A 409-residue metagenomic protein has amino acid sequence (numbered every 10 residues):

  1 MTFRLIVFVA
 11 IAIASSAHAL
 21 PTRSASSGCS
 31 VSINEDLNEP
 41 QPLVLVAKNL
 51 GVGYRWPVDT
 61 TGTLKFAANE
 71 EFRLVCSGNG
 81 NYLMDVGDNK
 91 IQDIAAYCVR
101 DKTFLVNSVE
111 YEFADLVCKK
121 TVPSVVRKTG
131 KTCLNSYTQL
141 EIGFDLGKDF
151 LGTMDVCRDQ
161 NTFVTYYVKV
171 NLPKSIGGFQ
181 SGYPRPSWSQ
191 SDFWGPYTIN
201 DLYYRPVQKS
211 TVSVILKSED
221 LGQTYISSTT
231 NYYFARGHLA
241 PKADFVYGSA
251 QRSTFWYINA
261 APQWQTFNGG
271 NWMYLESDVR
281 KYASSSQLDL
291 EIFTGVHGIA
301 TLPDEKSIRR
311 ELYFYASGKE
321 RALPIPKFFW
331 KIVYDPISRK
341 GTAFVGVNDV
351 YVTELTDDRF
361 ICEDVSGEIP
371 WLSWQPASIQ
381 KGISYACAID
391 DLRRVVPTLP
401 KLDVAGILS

Functional and structural regions predicted by a protein language model:
T2-S409: Domain-level detector for secreted/extracellular nuclease and nuclease-toxin modules, and for the ENPP-like C-terminal
